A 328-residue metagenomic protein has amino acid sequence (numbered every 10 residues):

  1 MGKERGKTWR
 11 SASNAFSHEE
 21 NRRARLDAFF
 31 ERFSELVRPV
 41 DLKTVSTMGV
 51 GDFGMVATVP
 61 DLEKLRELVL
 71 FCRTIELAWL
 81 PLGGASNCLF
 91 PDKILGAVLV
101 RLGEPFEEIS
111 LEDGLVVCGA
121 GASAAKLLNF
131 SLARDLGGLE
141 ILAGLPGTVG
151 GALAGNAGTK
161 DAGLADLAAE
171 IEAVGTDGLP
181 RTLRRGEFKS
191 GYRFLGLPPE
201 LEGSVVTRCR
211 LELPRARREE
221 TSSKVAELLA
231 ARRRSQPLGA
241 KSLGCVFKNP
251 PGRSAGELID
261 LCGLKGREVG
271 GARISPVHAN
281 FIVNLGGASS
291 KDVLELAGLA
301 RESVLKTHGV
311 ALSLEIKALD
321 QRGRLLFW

Functional and structural regions predicted by a protein language model:
G2-A12, L36-P39, K43-T47, C88 (+1 more regions): Phosphate/pyrophosphate- and phosphate-bearing ligand-binding catalytic cores of soluble enzymes
E4, W9, N14-A152, A157-T159: Anion-binding (especially nucleotide phosphate/pyrophosphate-binding) glycine-rich loop and adjoining beta-alpha core
V56, V117, E170-E172, R208-R210: Beta-strand secondary-structure signal
E107-I109, A169-A173: Short polybasic amphipathic segments
S131, V149, L153-A157, E172-G175 (+2 more regions): Short, well-ordered alpha-helical segments in soluble proteins
G137, L167, G186-F188: Short beta-strand or tight-loop elements that sit immediately N-terminal to catalytic metal-binding acidic residues
G163-A165: Short loop/turn motifs at secondary-structure junctions and domain boundaries
